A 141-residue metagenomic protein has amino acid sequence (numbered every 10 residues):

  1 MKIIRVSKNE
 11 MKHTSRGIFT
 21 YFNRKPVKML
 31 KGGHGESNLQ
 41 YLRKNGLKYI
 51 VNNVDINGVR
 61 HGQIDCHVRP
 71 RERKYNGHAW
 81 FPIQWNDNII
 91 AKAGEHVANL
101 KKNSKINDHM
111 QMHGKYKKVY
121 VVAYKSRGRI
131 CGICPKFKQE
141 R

Functional and structural regions predicted by a protein language model:
M1-Q111: N-terminal "domain-start" segment
N99-R141: Active-site or metal-binding loop neighborhoods of secreted/extracellular toxin and effector enzymes
